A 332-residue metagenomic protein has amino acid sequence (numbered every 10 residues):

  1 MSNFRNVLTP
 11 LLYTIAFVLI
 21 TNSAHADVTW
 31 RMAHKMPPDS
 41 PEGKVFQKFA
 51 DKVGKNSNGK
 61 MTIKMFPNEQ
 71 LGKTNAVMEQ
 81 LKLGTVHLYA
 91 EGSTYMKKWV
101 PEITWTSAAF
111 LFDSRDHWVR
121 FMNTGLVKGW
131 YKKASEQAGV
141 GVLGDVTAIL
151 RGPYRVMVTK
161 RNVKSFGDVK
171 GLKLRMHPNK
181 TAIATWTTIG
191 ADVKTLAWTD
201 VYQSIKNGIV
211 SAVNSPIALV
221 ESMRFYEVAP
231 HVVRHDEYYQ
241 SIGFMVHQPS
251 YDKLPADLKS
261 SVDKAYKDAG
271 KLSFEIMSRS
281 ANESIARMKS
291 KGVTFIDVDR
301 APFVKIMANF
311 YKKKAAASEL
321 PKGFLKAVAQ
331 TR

Functional and structural regions predicted by a protein language model:
M1-Y13: Bacterial N-terminal signal peptides that target proteins for export
N3-F4, A24, N58: Compositionally biased regions
Y13-T14, A24: Cleavable N-terminal signal peptides
L19-A26: Sec/Tat signal peptide C-region and signal peptidase I cleavage site
D27-W118, L126, K133-Q137, G141-R332: N-terminal secretory/targeting leader peptides
